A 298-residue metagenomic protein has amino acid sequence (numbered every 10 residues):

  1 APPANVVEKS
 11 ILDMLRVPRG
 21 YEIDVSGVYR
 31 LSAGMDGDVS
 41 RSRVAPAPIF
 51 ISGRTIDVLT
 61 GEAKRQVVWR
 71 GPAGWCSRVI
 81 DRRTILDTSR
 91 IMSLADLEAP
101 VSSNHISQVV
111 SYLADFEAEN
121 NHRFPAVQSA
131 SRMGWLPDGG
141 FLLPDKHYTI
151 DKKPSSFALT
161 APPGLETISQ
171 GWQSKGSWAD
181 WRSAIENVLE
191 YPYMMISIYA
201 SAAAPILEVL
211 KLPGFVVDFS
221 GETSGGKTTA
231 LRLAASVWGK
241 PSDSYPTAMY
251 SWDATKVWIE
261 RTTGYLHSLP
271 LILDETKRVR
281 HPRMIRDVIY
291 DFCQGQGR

Functional and structural regions predicted by a protein language model:
A1, P154-S244: P-loop NTPase catalytic core of nucleic-acid-dependent motor ATPases
P2-P192, R261-T262, L266-H267: Conserved glycine-centered beta->alpha loop in an early N-terminal alpha/beta scaffold
V7-L12, L212-V216, S242-A248, R298: Acidic/polar loop patches that form or flank catalytic/metal-binding clefts of enzymes that bind anionic ligands
V58, V209, L273-D274: Internal mixed beta-strand/loop scaffold within catalytic domains of large alpha/beta enzymes
L142, D218, P270-I272: Structured core elements
H147, G221-T223, A235-W238, E275-K277 (+1 more regions): Short, flexible loop/turn elements at secondary-structure junctions
A230-M284: AAA+/P-loop NTPase substrate/partner-engagement loops
R286-R298: Conserved catalytic/switch belt of AAA+ P-loop NTPases
